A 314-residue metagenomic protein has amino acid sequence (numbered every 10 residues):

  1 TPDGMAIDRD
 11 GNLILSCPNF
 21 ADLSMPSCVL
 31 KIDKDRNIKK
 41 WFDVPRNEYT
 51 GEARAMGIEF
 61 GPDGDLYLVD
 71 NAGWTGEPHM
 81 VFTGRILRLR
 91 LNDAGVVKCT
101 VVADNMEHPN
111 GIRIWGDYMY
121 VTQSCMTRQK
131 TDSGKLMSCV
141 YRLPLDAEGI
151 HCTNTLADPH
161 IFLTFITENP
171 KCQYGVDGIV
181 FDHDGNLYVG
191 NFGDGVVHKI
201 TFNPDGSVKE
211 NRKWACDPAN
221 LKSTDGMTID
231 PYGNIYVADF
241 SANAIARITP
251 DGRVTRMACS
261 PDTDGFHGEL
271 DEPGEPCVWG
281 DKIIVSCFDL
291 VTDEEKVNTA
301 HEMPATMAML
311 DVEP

Functional and structural regions predicted by a protein language model:
T1-N12, S16-N19, M25-P26, P45-L66 (+7 more regions): Beta-rich, blade/repeat-based domains predominating in secreted/periplasmic proteins but also intracellular
I7-L13, D22-F42, F60-P62, M80-V101 (+9 more regions): Flexible "stalk/tail and boundary" regions
S16-P18, V69-N71, T122-S124, G190 (+2 more regions): Residue-level marker for isolated small/hydroxyl-bearing positions within beta-strands of beta-sheet-rich domains
F20-P26, W74-G84, R128-S138, F192-D194 (+2 more regions): Short, solvent-exposed loop/turn segments at conserved positions within beta-propeller repeat blades
I150-T155: Blade/loop signatures of beta-propeller domains
G178-F202: Oxyanion-binding "anion nests"
T201, S207-S241, P250-G252: A beta-strand-loop signature enriched in Asp, Gly, Thr, and Trp that corresponds to the sialidase/neuraminidase Asp-box
L270, I283-D289, E294-P314: Long, positively charged, glycine-interspersed low-complexity recognition regions
